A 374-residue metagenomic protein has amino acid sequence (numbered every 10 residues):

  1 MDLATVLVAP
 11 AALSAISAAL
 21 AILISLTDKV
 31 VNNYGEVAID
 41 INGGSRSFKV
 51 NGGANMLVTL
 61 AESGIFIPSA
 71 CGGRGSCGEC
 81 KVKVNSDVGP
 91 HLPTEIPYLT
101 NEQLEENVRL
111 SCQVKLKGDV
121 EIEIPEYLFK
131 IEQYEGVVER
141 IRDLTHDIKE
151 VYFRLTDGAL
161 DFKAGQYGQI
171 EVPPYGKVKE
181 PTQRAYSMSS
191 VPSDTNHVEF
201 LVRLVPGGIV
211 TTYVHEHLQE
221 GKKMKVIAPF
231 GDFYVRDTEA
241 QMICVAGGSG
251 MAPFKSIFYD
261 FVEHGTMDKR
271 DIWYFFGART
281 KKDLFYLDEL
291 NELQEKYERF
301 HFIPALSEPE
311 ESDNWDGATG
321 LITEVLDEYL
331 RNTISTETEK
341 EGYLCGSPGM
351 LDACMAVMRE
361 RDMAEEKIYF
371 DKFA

Functional and structural regions predicted by a protein language model:
D2-G73, V84-E106, F275-A374: Reductase modules of NAD(P)H-dependent flavoproteins
L23-L26, P93, P97-R154: Fe-S ferredoxin-like electron-transfer domains and their immediately adjacent linker/connector regions across
S69-G78, S111-Q113: Cysteine-centered iron-sulfur cluster-binding motifs in ferredoxin-type domains/subunits of redox enzymes
E79, E121, Y167, K222-K223: Residue-level marker of beta-strand positions
Q133-K222, A278-T280, A305-P309: Ferredoxin-reductase
G165, G250, S347: Short, conserved phosphate/pyrophosphate- and ester-handling motifs at nucleotide-, phospho-/glycolipid
I227-A240: A short, basic/flexible loop-to-alpha-helix module at the beginning of a structural domain
